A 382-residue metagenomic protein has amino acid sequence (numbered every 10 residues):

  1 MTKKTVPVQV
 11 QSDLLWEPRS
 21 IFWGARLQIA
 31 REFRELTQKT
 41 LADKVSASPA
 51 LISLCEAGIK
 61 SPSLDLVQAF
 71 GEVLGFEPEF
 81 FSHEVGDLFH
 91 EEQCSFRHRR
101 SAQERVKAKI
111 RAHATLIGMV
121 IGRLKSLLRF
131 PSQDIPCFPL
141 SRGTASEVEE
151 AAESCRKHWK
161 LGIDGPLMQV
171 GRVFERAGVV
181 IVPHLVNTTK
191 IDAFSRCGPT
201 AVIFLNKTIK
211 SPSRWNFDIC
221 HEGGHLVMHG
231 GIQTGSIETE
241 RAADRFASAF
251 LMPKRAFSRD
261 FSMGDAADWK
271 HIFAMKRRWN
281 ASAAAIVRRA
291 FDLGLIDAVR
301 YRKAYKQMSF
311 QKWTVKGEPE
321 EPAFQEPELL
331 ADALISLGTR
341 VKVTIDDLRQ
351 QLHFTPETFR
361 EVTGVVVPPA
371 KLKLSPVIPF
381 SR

Functional and structural regions predicted by a protein language model:
M1-R382: Active-site hotspot residues in diverse enzymes, especially metal/ion-binding acidic/histidine motifs
